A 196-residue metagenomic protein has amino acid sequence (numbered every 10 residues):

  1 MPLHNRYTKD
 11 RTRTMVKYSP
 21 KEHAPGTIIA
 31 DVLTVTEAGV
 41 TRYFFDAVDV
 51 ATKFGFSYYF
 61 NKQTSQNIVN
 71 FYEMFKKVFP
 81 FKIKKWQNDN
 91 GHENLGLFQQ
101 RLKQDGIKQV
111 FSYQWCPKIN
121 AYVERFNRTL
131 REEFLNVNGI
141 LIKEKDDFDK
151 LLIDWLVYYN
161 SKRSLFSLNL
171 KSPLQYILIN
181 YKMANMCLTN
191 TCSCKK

Functional and structural regions predicted by a protein language model:
M1-D46, F54, N70: Mobile-element integrase/transposase regions, centering on the N-terminal DNA-binding/Zn-coordinating module
N5-R6, D10-S19, D105, E132-K196: C-terminal domain-tail junction helix/linker
D31, K53, D89, N120 (+1 more regions): Short, conserved catalytic/metal-binding motifs centered on acidic residues
L33, V48-A51, G91, K162: Anionic group-transfer/hydrolysis microenvironments
V40, S57-F81: Active-site beta-loop-alpha junctions of metal-dependent nucleic acid enzymes, especially the RNase H-like/DDE
K53-Y58, V110-S112, N136: Short small-residue beta-strand/loop micro-motif enriched in glycine and branched aliphatics
Q63, F81-L95, N169-S172: Acidic/histidine-rich, metal-coordinating catalytic segments
N88-K103, Q109-E133, K143-D149, I153 (+1 more regions): RNase H-like two-metal-ion nuclease catalytic core shared by retroviral integrases and related mobile-element nucleases
